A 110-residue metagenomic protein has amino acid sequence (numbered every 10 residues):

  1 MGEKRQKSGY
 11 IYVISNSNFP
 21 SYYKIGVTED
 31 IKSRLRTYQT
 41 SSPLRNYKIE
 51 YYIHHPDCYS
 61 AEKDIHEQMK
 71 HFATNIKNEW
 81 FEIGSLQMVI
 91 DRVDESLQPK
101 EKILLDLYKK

Functional and structural regions predicted by a protein language model:
M1-K110: Non-catalytic accessory segments flanking enzymatic or RNA/DNA-binding domains
